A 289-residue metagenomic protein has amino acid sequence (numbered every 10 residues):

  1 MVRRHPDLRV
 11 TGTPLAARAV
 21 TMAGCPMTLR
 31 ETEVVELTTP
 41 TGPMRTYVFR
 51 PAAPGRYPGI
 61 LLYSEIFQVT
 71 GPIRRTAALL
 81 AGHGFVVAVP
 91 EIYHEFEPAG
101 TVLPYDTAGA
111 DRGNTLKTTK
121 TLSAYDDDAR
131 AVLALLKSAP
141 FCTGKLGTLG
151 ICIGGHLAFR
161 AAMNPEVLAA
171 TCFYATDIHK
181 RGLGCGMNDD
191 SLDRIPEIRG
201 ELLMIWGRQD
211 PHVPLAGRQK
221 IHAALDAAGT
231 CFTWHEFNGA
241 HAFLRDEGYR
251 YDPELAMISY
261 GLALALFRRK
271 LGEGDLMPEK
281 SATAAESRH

Functional and structural regions predicted by a protein language model:
V2-H289: N-terminal cap/leader regions of alpha/beta-hydrolase-fold enzymes, predominantly small-molecule hydrolases
